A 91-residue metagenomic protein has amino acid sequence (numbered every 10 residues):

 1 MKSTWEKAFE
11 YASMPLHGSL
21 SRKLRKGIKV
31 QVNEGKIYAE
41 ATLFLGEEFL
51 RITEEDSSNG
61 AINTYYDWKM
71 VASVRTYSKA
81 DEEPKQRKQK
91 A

Functional and structural regions predicted by a protein language model:
M1-E34, K69-A91: Short glycine-rich, low-complexity segments
M14-L16, K36-Y38, S57-G60: Residue-level detector of functional hotspots within protein domains
K23-F49, T53: Short, contiguous, helix-prone interaction/anchoring segments in small proteins
L43-F49, T53-M70, T76: Phosphoinositide-binding peripheral membrane targeting modules
